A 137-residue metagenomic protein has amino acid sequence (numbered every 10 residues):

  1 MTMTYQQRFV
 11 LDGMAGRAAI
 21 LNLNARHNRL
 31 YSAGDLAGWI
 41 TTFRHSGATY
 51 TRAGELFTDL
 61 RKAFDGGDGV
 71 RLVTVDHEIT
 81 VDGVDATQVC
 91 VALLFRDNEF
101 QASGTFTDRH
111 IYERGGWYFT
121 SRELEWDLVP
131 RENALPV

Functional and structural regions predicted by a protein language model:
M1-A33, A37-T42: Short, low-complexity N-terminal intrinsically disordered segments enriched in polar/charged residues
T2-Q6, R71-T80, E125-L128, L135: C-terminal-biased regions
D12-A15, G67, N98: Conserved aromatic-histidine-acidic binding/catalytic patches
N22, V70-L72, Q101-S103: Short solvent-exposed loop/turn micro-motifs enriched in small/polar/acidic residues
L30-L94: A solvent-exposed, acidic/Ser-Thr-rich amphipathic alpha-helical stretch
V81, E99-Q101, Y112: Surface-exposed coil/turn segments at beta-strand junctions on protein surfaces, enriched
T87, S103-V137: Short beta-strand edge/turn micro-motifs at domain boundaries
L94-R96, E125-W126: Short, surface-exposed beta-strand-loop junctions and turns on beta-sheet-rich folds
